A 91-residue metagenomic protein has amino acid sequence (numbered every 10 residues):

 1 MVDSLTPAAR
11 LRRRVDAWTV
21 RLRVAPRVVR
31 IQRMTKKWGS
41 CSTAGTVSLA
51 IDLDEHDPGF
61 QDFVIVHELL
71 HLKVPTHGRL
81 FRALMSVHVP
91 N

Functional and structural regions predicted by a protein language model:
M1-F63, L72-N91: Active-site-proximal or metal-binding-adjacent scaffold patches in catalytic folds
E68: Walker B catalytic acidic pair
